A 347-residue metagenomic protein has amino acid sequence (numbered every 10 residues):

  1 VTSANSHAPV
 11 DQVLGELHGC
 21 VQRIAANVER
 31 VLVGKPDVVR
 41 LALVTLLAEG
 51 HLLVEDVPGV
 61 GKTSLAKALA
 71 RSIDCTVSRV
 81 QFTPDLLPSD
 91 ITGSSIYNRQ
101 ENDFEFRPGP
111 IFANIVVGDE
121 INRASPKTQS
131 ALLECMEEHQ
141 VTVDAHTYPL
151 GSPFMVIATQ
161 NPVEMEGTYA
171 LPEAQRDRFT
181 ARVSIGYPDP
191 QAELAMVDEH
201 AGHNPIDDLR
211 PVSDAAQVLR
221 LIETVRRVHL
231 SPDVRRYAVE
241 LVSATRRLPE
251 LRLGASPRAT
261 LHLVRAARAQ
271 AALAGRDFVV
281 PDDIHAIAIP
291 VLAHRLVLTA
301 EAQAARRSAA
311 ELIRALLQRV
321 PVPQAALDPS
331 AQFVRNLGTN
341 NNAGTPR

Functional and structural regions predicted by a protein language model:
T2-A8, R247-R347: C-terminal engagement/docking regions of AAA+ P-loop ATPases
V13-V60: Pre-Walker A (pre-P-loop) alpha-helix and adjacent loop at the N terminus of AAA/AAA+ ATPase modules, a conserved
L41-V44, Y97-G118, H146: Conserved alpha-helical scaffold flanking the Walker A/P-loop in AAA+ ATPase domains
L46-T83: Walker A/P-loop
D56, D119-E120, A131: Walker B catalytic acidic pair
D56-V57, I91, T159: P-loop (Walker A) phosphate-binding loop of NTP-binding proteins
S72-Q100: AAA+/P-loop NTPase substrate/partner-engagement loops
N98-D103, A124-T128, M136-V228, R268-L273: Canonical AAA+ ATPase core
